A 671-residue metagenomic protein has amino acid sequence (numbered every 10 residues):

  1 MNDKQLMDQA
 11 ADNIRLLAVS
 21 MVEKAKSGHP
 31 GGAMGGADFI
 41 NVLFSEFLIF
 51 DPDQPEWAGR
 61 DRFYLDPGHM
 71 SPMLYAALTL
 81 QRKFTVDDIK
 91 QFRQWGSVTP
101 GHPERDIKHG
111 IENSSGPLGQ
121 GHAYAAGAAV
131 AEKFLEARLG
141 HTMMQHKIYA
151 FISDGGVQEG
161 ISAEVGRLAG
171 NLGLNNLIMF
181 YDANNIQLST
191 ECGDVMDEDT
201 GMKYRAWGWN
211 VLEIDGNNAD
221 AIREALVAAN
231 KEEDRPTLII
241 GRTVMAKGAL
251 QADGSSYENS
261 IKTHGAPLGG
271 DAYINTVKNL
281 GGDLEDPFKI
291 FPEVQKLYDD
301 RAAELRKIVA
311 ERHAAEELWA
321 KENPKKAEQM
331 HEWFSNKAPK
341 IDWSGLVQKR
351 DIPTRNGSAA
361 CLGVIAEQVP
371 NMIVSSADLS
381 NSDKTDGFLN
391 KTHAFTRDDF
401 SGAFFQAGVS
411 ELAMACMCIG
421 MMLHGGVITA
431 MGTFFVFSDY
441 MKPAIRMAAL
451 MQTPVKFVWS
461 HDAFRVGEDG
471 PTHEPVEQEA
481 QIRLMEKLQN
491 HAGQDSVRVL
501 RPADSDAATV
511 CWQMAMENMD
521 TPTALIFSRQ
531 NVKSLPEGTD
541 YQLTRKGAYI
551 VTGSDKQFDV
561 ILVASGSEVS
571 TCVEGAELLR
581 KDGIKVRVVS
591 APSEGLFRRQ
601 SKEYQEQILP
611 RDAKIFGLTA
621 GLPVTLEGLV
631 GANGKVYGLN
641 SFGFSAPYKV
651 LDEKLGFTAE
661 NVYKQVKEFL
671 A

Functional and structural regions predicted by a protein language model:
M1-K147, A302-I526, N531-K533, S590 (+2 more regions): Thiamine diphosphate
K4, Y64, G155, T190-E191 (+2 more regions): A generic secondary-structure micro-motif detector that highlights 1-2 residue hydrophobic/ambivalent hotspots embedded
D66, S153-D154, N217, S410 (+2 more regions): Structured loop/turn residues at secondary-structure junctions
Q94-D106, V130, F134-Q145, S162-K289 (+5 more regions): Thiamine diphosphate
A150-F151, M179, S375, F616: Residue-level marker for buried hydrophobic side chains located in beta-strands that build the well-ordered beta-sheet
G155-I161: Short acidic, Gly/Ser-rich segments with clustered Asp/Glu that frequently serve as metal-coordination loops in enzyme
V277-I308: Non-catalytic, alpha-helical, charged scaffold/linker segments that couple or flank catalytic or architectural cores
